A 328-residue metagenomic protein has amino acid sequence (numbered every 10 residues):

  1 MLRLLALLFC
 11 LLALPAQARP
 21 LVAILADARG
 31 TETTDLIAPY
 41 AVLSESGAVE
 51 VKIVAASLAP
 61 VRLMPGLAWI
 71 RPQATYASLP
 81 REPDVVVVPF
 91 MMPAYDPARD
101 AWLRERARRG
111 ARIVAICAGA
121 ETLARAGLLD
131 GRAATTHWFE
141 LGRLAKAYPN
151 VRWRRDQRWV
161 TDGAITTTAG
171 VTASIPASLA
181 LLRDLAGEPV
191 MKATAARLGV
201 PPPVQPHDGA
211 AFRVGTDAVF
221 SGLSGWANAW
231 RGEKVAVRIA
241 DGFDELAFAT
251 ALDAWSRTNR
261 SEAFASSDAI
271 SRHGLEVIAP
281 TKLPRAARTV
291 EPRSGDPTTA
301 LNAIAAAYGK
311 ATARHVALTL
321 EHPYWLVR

Functional and structural regions predicted by a protein language model:
L5-A13: Bacterial N-terminal signal peptides
L14-A18: Sec/Tat signal peptide C-region and signal peptidase I cleavage site
R19-I113, E121-R125, R155, L179-R328: Extended, subdomain-level signal for the structured scaffold at the beginning of enzyme domains
R108-R112, L128-A133, A164: Short active-site oxyanion
D130-D156: A conserved active-site-flanking secondary-structure segment within enzyme catalytic domains
R154-T166, G199: Conserved Rossmann-fold dehydrogenase catalytic segment
G163-D184: Short alpha-helices
